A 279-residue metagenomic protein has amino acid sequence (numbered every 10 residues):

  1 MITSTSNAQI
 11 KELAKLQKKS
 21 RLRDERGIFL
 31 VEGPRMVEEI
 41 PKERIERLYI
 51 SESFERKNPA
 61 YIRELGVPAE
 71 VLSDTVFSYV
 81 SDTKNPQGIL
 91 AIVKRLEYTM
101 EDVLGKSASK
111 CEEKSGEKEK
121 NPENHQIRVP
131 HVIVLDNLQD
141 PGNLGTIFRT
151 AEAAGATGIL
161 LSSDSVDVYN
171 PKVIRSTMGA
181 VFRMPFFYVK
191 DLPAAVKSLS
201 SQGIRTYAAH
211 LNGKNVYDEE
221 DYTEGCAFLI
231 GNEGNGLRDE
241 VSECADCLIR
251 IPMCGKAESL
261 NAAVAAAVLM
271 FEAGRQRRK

Functional and structural regions predicted by a protein language model:
M1-K84, E112, G116-E119, H125-Q126: N-terminal positively charged helical leader segments and presequences
G33, Q139-T146, L260-A265: Amphipathic alpha-helical repeat scaffolds
I89, V93-K106, N124-I127, S165: Acidic/glycine-rich phosphate/pyrophosphate-binding loops and surrounding catalytic core that coordinate Mg2+
E101-A108, A195-S201, D218-D221: Short amphipathic alpha-helix with an adjacent loop that forms part of the alpha/beta core around
S109-E112, Q126-G213: RNA substrate-binding interface of SAM-dependent RNA methyltransferases
T150-A154, V168, V173-V181, D239-K279: Structured adenosyl-cofactor binding patch, chiefly the S-adenosyl-L-methionine
Y207-A257: Active-site/ligand-binding-proximal alpha/beta "capping" segment
